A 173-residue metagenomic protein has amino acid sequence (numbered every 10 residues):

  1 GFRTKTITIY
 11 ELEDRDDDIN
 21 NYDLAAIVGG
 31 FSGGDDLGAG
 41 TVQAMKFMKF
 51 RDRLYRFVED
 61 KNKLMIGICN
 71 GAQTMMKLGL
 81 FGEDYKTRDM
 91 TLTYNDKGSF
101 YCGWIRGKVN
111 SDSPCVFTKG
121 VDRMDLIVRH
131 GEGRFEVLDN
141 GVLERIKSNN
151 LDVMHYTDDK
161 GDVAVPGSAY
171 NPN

Functional and structural regions predicted by a protein language model:
G1-T6: Short helix-loop-beta junction
T8-E11: Short beta->alpha junction loops
E13-D17, L54-E59, D89-N173: Amide-donor transfer/coupling interface in amidating biosynthetic enzymes
I19-A26: Short acidic/histidine-rich motifs immediately flanking catalytic phosphotransfer sites in two-component signaling
Y22, G40-M45, K49, D125 (+1 more regions): Generic alpha-helical propensity signal that fires on short helical segments and nearby coil/disordered stretches
G30-F31, G131: Active-site metal-binding loops of divalent metal-dependent hydrolases
F31-S113: Cysteine-nucleophile active-site neighborhood
